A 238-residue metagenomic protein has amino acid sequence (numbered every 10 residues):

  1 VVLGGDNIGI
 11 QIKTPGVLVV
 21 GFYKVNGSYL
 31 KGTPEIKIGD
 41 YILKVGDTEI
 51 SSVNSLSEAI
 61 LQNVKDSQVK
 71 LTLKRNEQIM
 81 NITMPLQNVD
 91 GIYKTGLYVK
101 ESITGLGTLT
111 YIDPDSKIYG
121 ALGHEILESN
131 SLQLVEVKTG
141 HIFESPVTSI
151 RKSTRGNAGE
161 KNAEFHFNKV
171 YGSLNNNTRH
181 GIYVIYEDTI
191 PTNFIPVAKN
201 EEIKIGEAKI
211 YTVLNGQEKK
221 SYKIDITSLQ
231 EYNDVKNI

Functional and structural regions predicted by a protein language model:
D6-K37, V235: PDZ/PDZ-like groove recognition
I8, S57-G96: PDZ-domain C-terminal substructure recognizer with occasional recognition of PDZ-binding tails
V19, G39-I42, G46, L71 (+1 more regions): Terminal peptide-recognition signature
T33-S55: Conserved PDZ fold ligand-binding element
I42-L43, L56, V69, Y119 (+1 more regions): Generic structural signal for buried aliphatic residues
T48-A59, M80-N81, K219-S221: Short, Lys/Arg- and Gly-enriched loop/turn segments at beta-strand edges
L86-I238: Serine endopeptidase catalytic core focused on the charge-relay Asp
